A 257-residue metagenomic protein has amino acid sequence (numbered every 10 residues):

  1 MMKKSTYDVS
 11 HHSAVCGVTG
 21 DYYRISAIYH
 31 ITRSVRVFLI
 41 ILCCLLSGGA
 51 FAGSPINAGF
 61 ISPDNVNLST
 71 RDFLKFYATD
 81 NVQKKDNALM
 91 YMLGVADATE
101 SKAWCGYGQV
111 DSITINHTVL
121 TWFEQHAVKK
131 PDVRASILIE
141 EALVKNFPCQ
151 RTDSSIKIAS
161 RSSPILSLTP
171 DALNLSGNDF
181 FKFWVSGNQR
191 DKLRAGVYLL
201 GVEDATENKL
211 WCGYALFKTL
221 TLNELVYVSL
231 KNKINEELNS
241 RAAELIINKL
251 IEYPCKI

Functional and structural regions predicted by a protein language model:
M1-R33: N-terminal secretory signal peptides that target proteins for export/translocation
C16, C43-C44: Cysteine-centered motifs
V35-L42: Sec-dependent signal peptide hydrophobic core
S47-G48: N-terminal signal peptide c-region/cleavage motif recognized by signal peptidases
I56-E124, S163-V228: Short N-proximal segments of mature Sec-exported proteins
N116-S163, N223-I257: Surface-exposed, polar helix/loop patches in the mature regions of secreted/periplasmic/lumenal proteins that form
